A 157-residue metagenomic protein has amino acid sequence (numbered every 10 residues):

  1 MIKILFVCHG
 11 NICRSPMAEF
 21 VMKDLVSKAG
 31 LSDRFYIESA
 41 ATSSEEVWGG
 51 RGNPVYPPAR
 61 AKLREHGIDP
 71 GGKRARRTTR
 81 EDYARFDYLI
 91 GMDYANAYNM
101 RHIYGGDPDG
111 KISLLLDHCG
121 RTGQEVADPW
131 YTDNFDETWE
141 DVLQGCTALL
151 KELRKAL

Functional and structural regions predicted by a protein language model:
M1-L157: Short polar/charged helix/loop
